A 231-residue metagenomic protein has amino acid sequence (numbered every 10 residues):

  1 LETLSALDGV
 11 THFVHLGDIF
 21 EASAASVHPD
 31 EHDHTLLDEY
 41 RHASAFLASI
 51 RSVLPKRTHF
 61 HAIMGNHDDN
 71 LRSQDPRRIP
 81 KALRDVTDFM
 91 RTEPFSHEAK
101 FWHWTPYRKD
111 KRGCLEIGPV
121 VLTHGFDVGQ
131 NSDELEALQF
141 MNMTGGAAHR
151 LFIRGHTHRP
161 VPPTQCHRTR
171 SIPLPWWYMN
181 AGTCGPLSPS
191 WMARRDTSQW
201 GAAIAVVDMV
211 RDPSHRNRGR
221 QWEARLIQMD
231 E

Functional and structural regions predicted by a protein language model:
L1-E98: Core catalytic region of metal-dependent phosphoesterases/phosphodiesterases, especially metallo-beta-lactamase-like
S5-G9, L54-K56, C114-I117, M141-A148 (+1 more regions): Flexible, charged surface loops at secondary-structure boundaries
V10, W102, G219-Q221: A broad structural signal for short, well-ordered beta-strand segments within beta-sheet-rich domains
H12, H59, V120-V121, L151-I153: Structural motif
H59-H67, T105-K111, R220, R225-M229: Acidic carboxylate-rich catalytic motifs and surrounding loops in phosphoryl-/glycosyl-chemistry enzymes
M64-R77, R112-D127, P163-P173: A short, terminal or domain-edge coil/loop segment
R77-E136, T183: Active-site-proximal loop/helix segment associated with metal-binding centers of metalloenzymes
F126-I227: Conserved beta-sheet core of the metallophosphoesterase superfamily
